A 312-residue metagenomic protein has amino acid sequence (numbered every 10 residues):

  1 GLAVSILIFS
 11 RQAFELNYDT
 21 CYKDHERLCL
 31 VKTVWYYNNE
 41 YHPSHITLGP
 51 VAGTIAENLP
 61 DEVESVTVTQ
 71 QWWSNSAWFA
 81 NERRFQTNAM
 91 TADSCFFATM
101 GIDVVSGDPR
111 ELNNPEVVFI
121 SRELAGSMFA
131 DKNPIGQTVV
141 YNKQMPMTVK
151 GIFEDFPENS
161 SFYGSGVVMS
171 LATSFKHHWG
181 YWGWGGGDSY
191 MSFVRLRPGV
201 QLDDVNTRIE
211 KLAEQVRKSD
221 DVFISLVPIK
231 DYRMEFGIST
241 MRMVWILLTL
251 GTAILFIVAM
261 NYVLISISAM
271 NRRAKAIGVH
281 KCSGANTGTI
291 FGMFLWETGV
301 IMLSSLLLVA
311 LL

Functional and structural regions predicted by a protein language model:
G1, C282-N286, S305, V309: A short glycine-centered flexible hinge/capping loop motif at secondary-structure junctions
G1, L7, L248-G251, V258: Residues within membrane-spanning alpha-helices of integral membrane proteins, especially the hydrophobic core/packing
L7-S10, E214, T298-L312: Small-residue-rich transmembrane alpha-helices
I8-N75, G185-V194, D203-R208, S225-D231: Membrane-proximal extracellular/periplasmic loop immediately following the first transmembrane helix
E15, I55, F97, S121 (+4 more regions): Conserved structural-core and active-site-/substrate-pathway-adjacent residues in large, well-folded domains of enzymes
M90-S106, V118-S239: Mid-to-C-terminal secondary-structure elements that act as membrane-proximal/extracytoplasmic interface segments
G237-I254: N-terminal membrane-entry
V258-I301: Intracellular coupling helices
